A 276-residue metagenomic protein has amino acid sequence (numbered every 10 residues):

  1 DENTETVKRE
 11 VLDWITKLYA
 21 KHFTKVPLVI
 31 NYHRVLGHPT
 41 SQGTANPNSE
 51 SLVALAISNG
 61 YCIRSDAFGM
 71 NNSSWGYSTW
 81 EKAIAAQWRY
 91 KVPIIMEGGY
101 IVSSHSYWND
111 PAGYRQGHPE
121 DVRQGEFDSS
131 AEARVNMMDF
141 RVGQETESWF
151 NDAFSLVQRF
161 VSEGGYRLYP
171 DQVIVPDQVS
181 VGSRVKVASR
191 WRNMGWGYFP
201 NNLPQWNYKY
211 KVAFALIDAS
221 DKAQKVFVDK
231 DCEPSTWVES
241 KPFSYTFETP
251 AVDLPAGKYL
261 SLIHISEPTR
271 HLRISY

Functional and structural regions predicted by a protein language model:
N3-Q144: Catalytic-core regions of glycoside hydrolase
G125-V175: Catalytic cores of secreted or luminal carbohydrate-active enzymes
S183-V187: Structural beta-strand segments of beta-rich domains
N193-G197, S220, A251-D253: Short, acidic/polar linear motifs in exposed loop/turn regions
P200-A213: Short coil-to-beta strand junction motifs in C2/discoidin
Q224-D253: A beta-strand/beta-hairpin structural motif
L254-I263: A short tyrosine-centered beta-strand micro-motif
H264-Y276: Single conserved hydrophobic/aromatic residue that forms the stacking wall/gate of nucleotide- or nucleobase-binding
